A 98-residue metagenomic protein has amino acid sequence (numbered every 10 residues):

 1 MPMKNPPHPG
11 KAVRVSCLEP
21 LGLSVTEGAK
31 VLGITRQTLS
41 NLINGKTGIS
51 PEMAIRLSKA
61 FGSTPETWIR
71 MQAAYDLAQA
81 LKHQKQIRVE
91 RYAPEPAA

Functional and structural regions predicted by a protein language model:
M1-L23, R70, P96: A short, Lys/Arg-rich alpha-helix, primarily the initiator
P9, T64-P65: Hydrophobic side chains within well-formed alpha-helices
G22-N41: Short alpha-helical DNA-recognition segment
T35, K46, F61, Q72-Y75: The DNA-recognition helices of helix-turn-helix-type DNA-binding domains
K46-K59: Short, basic-rich loop-to-helix N-cap that marks the start of a DNA-contacting helix
T67-A98: Short, charged recognition helix plus adjacent turn of helix-turn-helix-like nucleic-acid-binding domains
